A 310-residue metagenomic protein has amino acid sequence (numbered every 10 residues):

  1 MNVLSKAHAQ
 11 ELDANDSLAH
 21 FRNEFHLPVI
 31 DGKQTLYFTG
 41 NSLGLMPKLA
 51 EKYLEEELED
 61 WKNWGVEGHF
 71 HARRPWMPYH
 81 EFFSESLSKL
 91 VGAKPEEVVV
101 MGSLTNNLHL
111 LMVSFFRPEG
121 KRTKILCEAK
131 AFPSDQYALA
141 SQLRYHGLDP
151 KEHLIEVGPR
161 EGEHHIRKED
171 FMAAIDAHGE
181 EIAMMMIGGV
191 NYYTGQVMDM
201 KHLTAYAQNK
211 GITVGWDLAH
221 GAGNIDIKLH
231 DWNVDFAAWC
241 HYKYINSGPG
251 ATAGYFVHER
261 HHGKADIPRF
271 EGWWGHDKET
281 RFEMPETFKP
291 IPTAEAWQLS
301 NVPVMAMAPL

Functional and structural regions predicted by a protein language model:
M1-L310: Pyridoxal 5′-phosphate
